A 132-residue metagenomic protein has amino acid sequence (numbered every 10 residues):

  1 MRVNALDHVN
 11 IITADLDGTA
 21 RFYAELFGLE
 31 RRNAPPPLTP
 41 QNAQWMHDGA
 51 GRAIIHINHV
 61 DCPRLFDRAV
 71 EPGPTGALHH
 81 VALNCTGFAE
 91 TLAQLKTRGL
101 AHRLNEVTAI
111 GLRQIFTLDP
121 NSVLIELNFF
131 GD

Functional and structural regions predicted by a protein language model:
M1-A20, L78-L83, G131-D132: N-terminal beta-strand motif that seeds the catalytic metal site of vicinal oxygen chelate
M1-R2, A34, L92-D132: Vicinal oxygen chelate
A5, P40, A77, G111: Exposed loop/turn and edge beta-strand positions of beta-sandwich/beta-sheet ligand-binding modules
I12-I54, T97, N105: Core segments of cupin and vicinal oxygen chelate
P40-N42, P63-A69: A short, acidic/glycine-rich surface segment
A50-I54, V60-R64, F88-A89: Short, charged/polar surface micro-motifs in flexible loops or helix N-caps
I55-N58, E126-N128: Conserved beta-strand in the GNAT
